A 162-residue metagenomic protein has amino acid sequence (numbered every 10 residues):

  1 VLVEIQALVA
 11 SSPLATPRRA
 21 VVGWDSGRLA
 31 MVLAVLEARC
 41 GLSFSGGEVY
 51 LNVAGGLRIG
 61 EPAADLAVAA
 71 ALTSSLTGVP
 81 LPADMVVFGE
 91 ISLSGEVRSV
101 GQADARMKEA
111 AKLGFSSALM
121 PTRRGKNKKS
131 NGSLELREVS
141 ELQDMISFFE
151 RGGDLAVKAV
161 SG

Functional and structural regions predicted by a protein language model:
V1-G162: Peripheral, non-AAA+ core regions of ATP-driven protein-machinery
